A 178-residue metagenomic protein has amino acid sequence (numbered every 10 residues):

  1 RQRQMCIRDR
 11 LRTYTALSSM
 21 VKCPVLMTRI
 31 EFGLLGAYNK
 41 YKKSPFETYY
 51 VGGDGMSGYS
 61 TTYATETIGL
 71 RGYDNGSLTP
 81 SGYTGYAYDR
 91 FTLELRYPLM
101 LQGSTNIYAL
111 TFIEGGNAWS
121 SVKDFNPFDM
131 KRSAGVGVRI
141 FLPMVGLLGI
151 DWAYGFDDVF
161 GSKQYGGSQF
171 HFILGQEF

Functional and structural regions predicted by a protein language model:
R1-Q4, R8-L99, S104-I107, T111-F112 (+3 more regions): C-terminal outer-membrane beta-barrel translocator/porin domains of Gram-negative envelope proteins and their
L35, G116, A153-G155: An acidic- and aromatic-residue-enriched active-site/binding cleft used to recognize and process polar
G52-T62, K123-F178: C-terminal beta-signal and terminal closure region of outer-membrane beta-barrel proteins
A109-E114, D129, S133: Small/polar glycine-rich anion-binding or flexible loop at a beta-alpha turn
